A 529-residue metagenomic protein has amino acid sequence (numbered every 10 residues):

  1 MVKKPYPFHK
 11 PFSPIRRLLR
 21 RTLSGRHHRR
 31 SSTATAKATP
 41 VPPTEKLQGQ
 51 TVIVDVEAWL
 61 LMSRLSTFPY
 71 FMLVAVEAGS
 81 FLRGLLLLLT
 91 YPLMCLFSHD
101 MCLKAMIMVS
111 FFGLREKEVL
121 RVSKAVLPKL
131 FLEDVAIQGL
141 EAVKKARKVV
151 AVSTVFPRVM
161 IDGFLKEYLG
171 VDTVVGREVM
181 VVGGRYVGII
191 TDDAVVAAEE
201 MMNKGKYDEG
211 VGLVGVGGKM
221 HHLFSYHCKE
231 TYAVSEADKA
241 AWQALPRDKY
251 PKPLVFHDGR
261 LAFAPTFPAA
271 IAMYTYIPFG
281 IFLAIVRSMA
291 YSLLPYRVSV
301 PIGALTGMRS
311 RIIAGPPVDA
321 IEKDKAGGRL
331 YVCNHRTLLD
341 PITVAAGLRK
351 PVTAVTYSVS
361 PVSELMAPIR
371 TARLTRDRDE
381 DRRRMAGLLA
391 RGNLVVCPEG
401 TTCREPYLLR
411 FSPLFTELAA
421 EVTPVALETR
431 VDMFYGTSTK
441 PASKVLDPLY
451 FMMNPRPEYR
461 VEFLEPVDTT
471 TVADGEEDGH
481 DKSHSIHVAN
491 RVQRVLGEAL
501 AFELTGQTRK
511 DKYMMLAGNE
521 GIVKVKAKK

Functional and structural regions predicted by a protein language model:
M1-K46, G170-G176, V181-V182, T191-A197 (+9 more regions): Cytosol/nucleoplasm-facing, intrinsically disordered, low-complexity tails of endomembrane-system membrane proteins
M1-R26, S32, A36-A38, L127-F267: C-terminal cap/substrate-recognition subdomain and adjoining C-terminal extension of metal-dependent phosphatase-like
V41-S98: Active-site neighborhood of HAD-like aspartate-dependent phosphohydrolases
Q50-V54, V150, G210, F282 (+3 more regions): Generic beta-sheet signal
A58, P128-M160, V318-V355: Acidic, Ser/Thr-rich low-complexity segments on the non-lumenal side of membrane proteins
F81, F164-V181, S292-Y296, A304 (+3 more regions): Catalytic core of membrane glycerolipid acyltransferases/transacylases, capturing the structured, soluble-facing
F112-A136, K249-L330, A367: Membrane-anchoring hydrophobic helices of lipid-metabolizing enzymes
S235-P246, D381-K529: Non-catalytic C-terminal accessory region of glycerolipid acyltransferases and related lyso-lipid remodeling enzymes
